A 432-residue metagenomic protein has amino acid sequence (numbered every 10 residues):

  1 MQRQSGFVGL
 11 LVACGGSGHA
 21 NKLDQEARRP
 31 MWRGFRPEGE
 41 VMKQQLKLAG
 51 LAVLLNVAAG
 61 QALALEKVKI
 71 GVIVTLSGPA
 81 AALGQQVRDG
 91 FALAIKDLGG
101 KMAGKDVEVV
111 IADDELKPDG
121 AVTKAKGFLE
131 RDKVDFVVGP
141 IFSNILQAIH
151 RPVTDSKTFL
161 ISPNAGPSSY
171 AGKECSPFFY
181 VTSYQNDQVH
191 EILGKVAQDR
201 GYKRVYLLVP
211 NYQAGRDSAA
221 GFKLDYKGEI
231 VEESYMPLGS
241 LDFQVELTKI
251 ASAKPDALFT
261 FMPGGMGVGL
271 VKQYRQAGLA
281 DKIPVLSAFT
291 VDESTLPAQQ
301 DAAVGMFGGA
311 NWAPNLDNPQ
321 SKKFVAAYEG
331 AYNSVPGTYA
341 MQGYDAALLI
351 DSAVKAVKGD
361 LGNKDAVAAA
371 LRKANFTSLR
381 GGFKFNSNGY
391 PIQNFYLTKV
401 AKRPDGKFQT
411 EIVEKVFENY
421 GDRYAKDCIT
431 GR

Functional and structural regions predicted by a protein language model:
G6, P37-G50, A64-R432: Extracytosolic ligand-binding ectodomains
K22-V41: Short, Lys/Arg-enriched N-terminal segments with co-localized hydrophobic residues within the first ~10-30 amino acids
V57-A59: N-terminal signal peptide c-region/cleavage motif recognized by signal peptidases
